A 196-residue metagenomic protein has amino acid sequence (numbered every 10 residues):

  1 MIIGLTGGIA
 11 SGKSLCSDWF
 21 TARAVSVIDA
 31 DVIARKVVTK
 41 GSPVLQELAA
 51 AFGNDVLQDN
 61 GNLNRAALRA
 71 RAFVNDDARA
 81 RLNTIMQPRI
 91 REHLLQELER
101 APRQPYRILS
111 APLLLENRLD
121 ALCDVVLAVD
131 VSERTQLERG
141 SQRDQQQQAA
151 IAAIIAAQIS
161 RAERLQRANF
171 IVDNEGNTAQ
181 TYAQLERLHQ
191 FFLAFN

Functional and structural regions predicted by a protein language model:
L5: Hydrophobic anchor at the beta1->P-loop junction of P-loop NTPases
G8: P-loop (Walker A) phosphate-binding loop of NTP-binding proteins
S11: ATP-binding Walker
S14: Walker A/P-loop
V25-T39: Short beta-strand-centered segment that lines the nucleotide-binding/catalytic pocket of NTP-utilizing
R35-Y106: ATP-dependent small-molecule kinase phosphotransfer cores that center on conserved nucleotide phosphate-binding segments
E92-A101, Y106-Q142: ATP-dependent NMP and nucleoside kinases share a basic, alpha-helical "lid"
L94, A121-L122, R139-L193: Small-molecule kinase domains that catalyze NTP-dependent phosphoryl transfer to phosphate-bearing small molecules
